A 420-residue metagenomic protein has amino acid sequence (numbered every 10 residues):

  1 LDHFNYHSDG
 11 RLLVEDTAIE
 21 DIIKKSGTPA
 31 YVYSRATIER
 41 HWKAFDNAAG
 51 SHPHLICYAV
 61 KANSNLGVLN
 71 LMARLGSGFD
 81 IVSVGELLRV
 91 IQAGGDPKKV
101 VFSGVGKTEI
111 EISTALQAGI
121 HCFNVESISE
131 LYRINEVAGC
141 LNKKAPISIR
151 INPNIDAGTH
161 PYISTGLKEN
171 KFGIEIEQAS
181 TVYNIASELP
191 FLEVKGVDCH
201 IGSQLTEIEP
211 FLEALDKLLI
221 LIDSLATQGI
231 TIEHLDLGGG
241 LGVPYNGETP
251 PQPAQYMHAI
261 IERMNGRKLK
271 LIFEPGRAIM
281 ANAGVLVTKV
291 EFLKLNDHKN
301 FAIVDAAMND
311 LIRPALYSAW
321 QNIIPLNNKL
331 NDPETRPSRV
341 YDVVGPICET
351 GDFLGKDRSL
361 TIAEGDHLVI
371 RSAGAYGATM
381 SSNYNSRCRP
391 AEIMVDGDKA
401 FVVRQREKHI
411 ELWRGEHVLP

Functional and structural regions predicted by a protein language model:
L1, P153-K294, L354, R358 (+2 more regions): Active-site loop/helix belt of alpha/beta enzymes
L1-A145, N184, L189-E193, I220-D223 (+2 more regions): A charged N-terminal "starter" segment
I23, A259, K268-P420: Charged (often Lys/Glu-rich) extended helix/loop segments that serve as interaction or gating elements
I38, K61, S83, A115 (+7 more regions): Conserved, mostly hydrophobic/aromatic
C57-Y58, F79, S103-G104, F123-E126 (+4 more regions): Glycine- and other small-residue-rich loops at beta-strand/loop junctions that grip anionic moieties
A62-S64, G85-E86, G106-K107, S127-S129 (+6 more regions): Active-site-proximal loop/turn and secondary-structure-junction residues that shape catalytic pockets, frequently
L69, Q92-A93, I112-Q117, I134-V137 (+6 more regions): Short acidic, glycine/serine/threonine-rich loops at helix termini
F79-D80, V100, F123, V197 (+3 more regions): Hydrophobic residues within beta-strands of alpha/beta enzymes
